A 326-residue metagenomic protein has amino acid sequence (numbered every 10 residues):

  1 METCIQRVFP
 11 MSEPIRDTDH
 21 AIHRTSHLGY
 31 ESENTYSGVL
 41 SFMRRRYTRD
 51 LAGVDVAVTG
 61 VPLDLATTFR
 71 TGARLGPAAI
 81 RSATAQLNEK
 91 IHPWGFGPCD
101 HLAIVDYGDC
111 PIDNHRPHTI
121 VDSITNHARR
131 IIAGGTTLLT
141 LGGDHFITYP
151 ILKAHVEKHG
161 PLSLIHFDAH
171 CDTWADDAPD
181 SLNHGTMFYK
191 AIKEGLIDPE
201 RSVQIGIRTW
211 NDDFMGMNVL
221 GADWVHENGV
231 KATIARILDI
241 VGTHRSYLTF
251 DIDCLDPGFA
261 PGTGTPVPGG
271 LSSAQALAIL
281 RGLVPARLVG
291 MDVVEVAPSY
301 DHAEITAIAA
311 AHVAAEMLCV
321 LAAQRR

Functional and structural regions predicted by a protein language model:
V8-R326: Conserved alpha-helical scaffold segments that buttress catalytic/binding sites
